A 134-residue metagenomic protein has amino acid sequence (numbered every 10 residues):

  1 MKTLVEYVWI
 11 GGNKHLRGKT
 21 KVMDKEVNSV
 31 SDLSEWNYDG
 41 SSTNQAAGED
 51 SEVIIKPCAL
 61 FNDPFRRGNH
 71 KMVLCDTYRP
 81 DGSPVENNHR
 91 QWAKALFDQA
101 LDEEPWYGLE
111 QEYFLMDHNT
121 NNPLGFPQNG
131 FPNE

Functional and structural regions predicted by a protein language model:
M1-E134: Glycine-rich, acidic/polar active-site loops that bind/position phosphate-bearing ligands
